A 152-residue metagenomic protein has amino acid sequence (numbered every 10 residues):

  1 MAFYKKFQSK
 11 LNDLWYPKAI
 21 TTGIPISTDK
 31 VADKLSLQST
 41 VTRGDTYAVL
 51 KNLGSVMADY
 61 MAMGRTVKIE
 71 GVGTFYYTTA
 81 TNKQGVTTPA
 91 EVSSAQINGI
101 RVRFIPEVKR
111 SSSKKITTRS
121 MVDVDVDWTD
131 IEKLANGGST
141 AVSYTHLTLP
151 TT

Functional and structural regions predicted by a protein language model:
M1-T28, A32-K34, F75-G137: Long, charge-enriched, surface-exposed interaction segments in small proteins/subunits
V31-V72, Y76-T79: Charged, well-structured alpha/beta interaction segments
R65-K68, P89-V92, H146: Short, structured secondary-structure boundary patches
A141-V142: Acidic, proline/serine/threonine- and glycine-rich low-complexity intrinsically disordered segments
T145-T151: Conserved small/polar residues in nucleotide/adenosyl-binding loops
